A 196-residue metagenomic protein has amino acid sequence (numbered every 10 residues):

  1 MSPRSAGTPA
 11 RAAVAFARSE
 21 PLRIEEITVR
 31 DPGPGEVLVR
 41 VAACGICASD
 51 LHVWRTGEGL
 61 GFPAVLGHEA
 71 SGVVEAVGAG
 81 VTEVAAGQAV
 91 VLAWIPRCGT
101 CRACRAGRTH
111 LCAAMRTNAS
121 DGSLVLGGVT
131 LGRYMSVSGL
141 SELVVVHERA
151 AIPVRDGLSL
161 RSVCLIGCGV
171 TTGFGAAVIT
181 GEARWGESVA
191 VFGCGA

Functional and structural regions predicted by a protein language model:
M1-S71, S138, E142-V146, A150: Short N-terminal strand-loop motif that marks the start of NAD(P)H/FAD-dependent oxidoreductase cofactor-binding domains
G7, T82, C168-T172: An amphipathic alpha-helix/helix-turn recognition signal
A10, Q88, G186-E187: Nucleotide donor/acceptor-binding cores
R30-C44, G57-R105, H110, R155-L158: Glycine-rich beta-strand-centered segment in the early N-terminal region that forms part of a ligand/cofactor-binding
T100-F192: NAD(P)H dinucleotide-binding glycine-rich loop of Rossmann-like/cofactor-binding domains, especially the beta1-alpha1
G195: Conserved glycine-rich cofactor-binding loop
